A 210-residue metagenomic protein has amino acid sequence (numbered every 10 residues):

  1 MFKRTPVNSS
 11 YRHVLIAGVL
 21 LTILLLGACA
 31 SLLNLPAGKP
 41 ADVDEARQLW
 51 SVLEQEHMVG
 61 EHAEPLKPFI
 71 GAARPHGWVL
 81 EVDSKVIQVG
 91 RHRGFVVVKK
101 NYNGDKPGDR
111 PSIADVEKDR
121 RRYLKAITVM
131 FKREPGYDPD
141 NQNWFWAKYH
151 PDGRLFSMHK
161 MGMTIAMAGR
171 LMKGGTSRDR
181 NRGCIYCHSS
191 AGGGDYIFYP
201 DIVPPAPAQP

Functional and structural regions predicted by a protein language model:
M1-Y11: N-terminal secretory signal peptides that target proteins for export/translocation
R12-L26: Sec-dependent N-terminal signal peptides
I16, P65, A191-G194: Intrinsic structural disorder/low-complexity segments
T22, V43, G71, Y137-P139: Intrinsically disordered, low-complexity regions enriched in Ser/Pro/Gly/Gln/His and often acidic
L32-D109: N-terminal secretory signal peptides
L33-N34, G94-P210: Sequence context surrounding c-type heme c attachment/ligation sites in exported
